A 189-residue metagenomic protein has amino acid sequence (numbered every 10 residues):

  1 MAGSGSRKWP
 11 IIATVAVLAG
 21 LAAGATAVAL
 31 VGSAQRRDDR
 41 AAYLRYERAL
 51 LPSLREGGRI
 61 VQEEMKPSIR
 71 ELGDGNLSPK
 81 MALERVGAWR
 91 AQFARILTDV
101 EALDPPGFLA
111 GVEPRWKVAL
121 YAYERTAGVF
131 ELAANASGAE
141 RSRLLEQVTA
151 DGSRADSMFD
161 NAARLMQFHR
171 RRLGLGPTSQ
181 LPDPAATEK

Functional and structural regions predicted by a protein language model:
M1, T14-L18, P184: Compositionally biased, intrinsically disordered low-complexity segments
M1-A2, K189: Actinobacteria-biased recognition of intrinsically disordered, low-complexity terminal regions
A2-I12: Short, low-complexity patches enriched in S/T/P/G
G5, D39, P105-F108: Juxtamembrane loop-transmembrane helix junctions in multi-pass integral membrane proteins, especially the extracellular
I11-V28: Hydrophobic membrane-insertion alpha-helices, especially the h-region of bacterial N-terminal signal peptides
T26-V31, A134: Structural signature of transmembrane alpha-helix termini at the membrane-water interface
A29-R48: Ser/Thr/Pro/Gly-rich low-complexity linker/stalk segments immediately outside membranes or between
R45-K189: Alpha-helical segments in soluble extracytoplasmic regions
